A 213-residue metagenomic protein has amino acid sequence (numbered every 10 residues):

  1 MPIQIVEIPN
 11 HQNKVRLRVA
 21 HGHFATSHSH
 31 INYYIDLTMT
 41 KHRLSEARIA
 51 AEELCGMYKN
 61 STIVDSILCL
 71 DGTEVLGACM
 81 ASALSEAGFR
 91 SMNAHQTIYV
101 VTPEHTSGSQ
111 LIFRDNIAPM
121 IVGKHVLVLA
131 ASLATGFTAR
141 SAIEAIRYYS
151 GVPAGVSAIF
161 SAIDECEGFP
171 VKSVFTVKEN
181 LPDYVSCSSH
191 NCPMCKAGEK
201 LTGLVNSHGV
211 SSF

Functional and structural regions predicted by a protein language model:
M1-I63, S207-F213: Active-site-facing substrate-recognition patch
P2-H11, I143-F213: PRPP-dependent phosphoribosyltransferase catalytic core
G56, S82, E86, E144 (+1 more regions): Short, well-ordered alpha-helices that flank and scaffold nucleotide-derived cofactor binding pockets
Y58-N60, D115-M120, S186: Short amphipathic alpha-helix with an adjacent loop that forms part of the alpha/beta core around
S61-T73: Short glycine-rich phosphate-binding loop at a beta-alpha junction
V64-D65, K124, A154: Conserved acidic residues
C69, V128-L129: Hydrophobic Val/Ile/Leu positions in short beta-strands of Rossmann-like dinucleotide-binding domains
E74-L127, A134-T138: Short, glycine/charge-rich flexible loops or terminal/linker lids adjacent to PRPP-binding catalytic cores
